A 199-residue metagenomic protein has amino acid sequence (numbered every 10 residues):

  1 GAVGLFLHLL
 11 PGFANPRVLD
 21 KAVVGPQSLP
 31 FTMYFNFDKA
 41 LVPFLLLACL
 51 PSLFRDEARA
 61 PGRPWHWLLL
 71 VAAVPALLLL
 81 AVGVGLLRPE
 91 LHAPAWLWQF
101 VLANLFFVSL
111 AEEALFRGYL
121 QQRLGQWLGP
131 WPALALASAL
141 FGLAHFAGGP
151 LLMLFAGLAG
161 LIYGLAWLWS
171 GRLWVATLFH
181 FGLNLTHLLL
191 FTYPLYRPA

Functional and structural regions predicted by a protein language model:
A2-P11, V74-G83, S138-F146, L183-L189: Aromatic-anchored segments of alpha-helical transmembrane domains
F13-V108: Juxtamembrane helix-loop-helix connectors linking adjacent transmembrane helices in multi-pass membrane enzymes
P26-S28, P94-W98, E112-Q122, A137-H145: Short juxtamembrane and helix-loop transition motifs at transmembrane-helix boundaries in membrane proteins
E57, L86-E90, F146, P150 (+1 more regions): Transmembrane helix-loop junctions in multipass membrane proteins, especially transporters and channels
W65-L69, Q121-P130, A144-L151: Short, amphipathic, aromatic/basic-enriched membrane-interface segments that mark the entry/exit of transmembrane
P94, W127-L134: Membrane-interfacial loop-to-helix junctions in multi-pass transporters
L110, W131-F141, P150-A199: Functionally important transmembrane alpha-helices
G118-Q126, L189-P194: Membrane-interfacial alpha-helical segments at the cytosolic side of multi-pass membrane proteins
